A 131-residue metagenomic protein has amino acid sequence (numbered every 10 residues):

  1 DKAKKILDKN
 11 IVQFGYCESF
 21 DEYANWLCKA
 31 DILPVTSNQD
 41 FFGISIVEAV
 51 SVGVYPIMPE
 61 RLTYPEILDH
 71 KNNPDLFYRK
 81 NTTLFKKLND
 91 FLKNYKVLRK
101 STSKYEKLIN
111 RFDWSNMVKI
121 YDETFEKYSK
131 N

Functional and structural regions predicted by a protein language model:
D1-C17: Nucleotide-activated donor-binding/catalytic signature segment of Leloir-type glycosyltransferases, i.e., the conserved
A24, F42, V47-S51, P65-E66: Short alpha-helical segment that forms part of, or immediately flanks, the ligand-binding pocket in carbohydrate-active
A24-A30: Short alpha-helical donor nucleotide-sugar binding micro-motif in glycosyltransferases
L33-P34: A short hydrophobic beta-strand element within the catalytic core of glycosyltransferases that build diverse glycans
N38: Aromatic "clamp/platform" in nucleotide-sugar-dependent glycosyltransferases that forms part of the donor/acceptor
Y55-M58: Short hydrophobic beta-strand element within catalytic cores of glycosyltransferases and related nucleotide-activated
P65-D90: Change "using UDP/GDP/dTDP sugars" to "using nucleotide sugars
R79, K93-K130: A charged, aromatic-enriched C-terminal amphipathic alpha-helix characteristic of glycosyltransferases across folds
